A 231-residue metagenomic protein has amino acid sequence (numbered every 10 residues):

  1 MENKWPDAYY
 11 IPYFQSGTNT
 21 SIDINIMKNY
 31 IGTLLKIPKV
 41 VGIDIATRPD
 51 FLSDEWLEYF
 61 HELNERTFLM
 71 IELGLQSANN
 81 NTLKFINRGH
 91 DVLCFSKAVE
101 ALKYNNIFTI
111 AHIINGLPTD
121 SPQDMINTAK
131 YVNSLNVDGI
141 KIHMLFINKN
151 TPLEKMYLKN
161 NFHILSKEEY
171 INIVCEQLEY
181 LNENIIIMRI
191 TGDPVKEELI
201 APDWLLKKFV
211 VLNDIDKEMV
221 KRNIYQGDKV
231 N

Functional and structural regions predicted by a protein language model:
K4-A98, Y104: Conserved SAM/AdoMet-binding glycine-rich loop
Y10-P12, I43-I45, L69-L73, T109-I113 (+2 more regions): Hydrophobic faces of well-ordered beta-strands that scaffold small-molecule active sites in alpha/beta enzyme cores
T18-I22, P49-L52, G116-D120, N148 (+1 more regions): Short, small-residue-enriched loops and turns at beta-alpha junctions that line or gate enzyme active sites
I22, I26, I86-C94, D120-N127 (+2 more regions): Alpha-helix N-cap and loop-to-helix initiation/capping positions
K36-P38, L63, L93-A111, L135 (+1 more regions): Alpha-helix-loop-beta-strand connector modules within alpha/beta enzyme cores
E58, P118-S134, E197: Catalytic cores of alpha/beta
N80, L102-Q123, M144-K149, M156-I164 (+1 more regions): Conserved strand-turn element in the central/C-terminal portion of the radical SAM core barrel that lines
N133, G139, I147-N231: Auxiliary Fe-S-binding modules of radical SAM enzymes
